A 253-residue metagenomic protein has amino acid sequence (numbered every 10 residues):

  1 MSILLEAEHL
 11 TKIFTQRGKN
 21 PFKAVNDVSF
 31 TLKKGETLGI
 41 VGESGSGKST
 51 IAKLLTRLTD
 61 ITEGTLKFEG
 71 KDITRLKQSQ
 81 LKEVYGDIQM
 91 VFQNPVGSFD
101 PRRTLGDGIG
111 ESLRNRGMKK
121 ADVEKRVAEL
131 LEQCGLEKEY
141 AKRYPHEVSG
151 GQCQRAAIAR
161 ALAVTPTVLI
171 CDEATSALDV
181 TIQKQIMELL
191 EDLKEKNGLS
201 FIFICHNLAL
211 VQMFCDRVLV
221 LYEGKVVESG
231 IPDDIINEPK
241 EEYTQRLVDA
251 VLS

Functional and structural regions predicted by a protein language model:
G64-D72: Conserved ABC transporter NBD signature motif
D72, R114, A121-E139, V248-D249: Conserved ABC ATPase "signature" region
Y144-V148, Q152: Conserved ABC ATPase signature
A163-T167: A short, proline-enriched helix->beta-strand linker immediately N-terminal to the Walker B motif in ABC-type P-loop
V211-M213: A short, surface-exposed alpha-helical micro-motif characterized by mixed small hydrophobic and charged/polar residues
S229-G230: ABC ATPase "signature
